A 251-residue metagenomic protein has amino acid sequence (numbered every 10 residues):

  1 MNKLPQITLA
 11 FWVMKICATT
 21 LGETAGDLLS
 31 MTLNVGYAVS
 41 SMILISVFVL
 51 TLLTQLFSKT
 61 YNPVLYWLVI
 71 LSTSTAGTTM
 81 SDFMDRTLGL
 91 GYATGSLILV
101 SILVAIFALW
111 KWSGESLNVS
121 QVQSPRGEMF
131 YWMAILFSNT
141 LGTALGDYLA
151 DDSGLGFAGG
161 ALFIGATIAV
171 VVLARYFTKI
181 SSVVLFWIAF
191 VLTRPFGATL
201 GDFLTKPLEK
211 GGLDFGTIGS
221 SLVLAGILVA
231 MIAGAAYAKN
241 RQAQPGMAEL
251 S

Functional and structural regions predicted by a protein language model:
M1-S251: Polytopic alpha-helical membrane proteins, predominantly small-molecule transporters/carriers
